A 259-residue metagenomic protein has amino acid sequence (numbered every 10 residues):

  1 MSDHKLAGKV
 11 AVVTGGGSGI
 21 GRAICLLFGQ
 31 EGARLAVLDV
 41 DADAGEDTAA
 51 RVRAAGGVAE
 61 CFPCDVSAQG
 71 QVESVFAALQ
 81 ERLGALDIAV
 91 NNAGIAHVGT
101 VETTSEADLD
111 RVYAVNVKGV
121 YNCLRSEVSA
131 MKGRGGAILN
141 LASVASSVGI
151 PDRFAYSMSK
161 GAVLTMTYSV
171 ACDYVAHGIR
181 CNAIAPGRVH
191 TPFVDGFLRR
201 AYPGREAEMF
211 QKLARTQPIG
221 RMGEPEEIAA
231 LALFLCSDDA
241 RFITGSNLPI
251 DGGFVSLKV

Functional and structural regions predicted by a protein language model:
S2, V148, L233, T244-V259: Short C-terminal tail/terminal secondary-structure segment of NAD(P)H-dependent dehydrogenase/reductase domains
H4-A36: Canonical Rossmann dinucleotide-binding motif of NAD(H)/NADP(H)-dependent dehydrogenases/reductases, specifically
T100-V101, S105-R111, L213: Substrate-binding pocket helix/loop in short-chain dehydrogenase/reductase
L124, S159, T167: Active-site helix of classical SDR
S129, C172-A176, R241: Alpha-helical segment proximal to the catalytic Tyr-Lys
S143: Residue(s) in the substrate-gating loop at a strand-loop-helix junction that position the organic substrate next
A183, T191, R205-D239, I243 (+1 more regions): C-terminal helical subdomain
